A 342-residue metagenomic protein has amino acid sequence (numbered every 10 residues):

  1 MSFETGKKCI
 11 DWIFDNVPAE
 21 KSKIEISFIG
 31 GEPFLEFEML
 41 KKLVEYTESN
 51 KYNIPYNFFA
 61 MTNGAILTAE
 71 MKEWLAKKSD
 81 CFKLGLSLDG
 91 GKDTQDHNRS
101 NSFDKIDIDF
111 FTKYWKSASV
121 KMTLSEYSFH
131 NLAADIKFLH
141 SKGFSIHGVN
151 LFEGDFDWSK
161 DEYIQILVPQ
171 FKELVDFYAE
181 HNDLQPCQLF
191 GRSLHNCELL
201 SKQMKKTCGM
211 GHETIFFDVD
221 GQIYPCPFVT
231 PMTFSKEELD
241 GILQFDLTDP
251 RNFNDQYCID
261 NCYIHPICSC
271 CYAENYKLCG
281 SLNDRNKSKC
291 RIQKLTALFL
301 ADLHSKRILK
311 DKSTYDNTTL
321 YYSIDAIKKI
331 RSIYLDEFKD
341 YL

Functional and structural regions predicted by a protein language model:
F3-I29, E36-E153, W158-K160: Radical SAM/AdoMet-radical enzyme domain recognition
E4-T5, E38, A134, I166-P169 (+4 more regions): Generic recognition of stable, solvent-exposed alpha-helical segments in well-folded globular domains
K21, A60, M210, N283-R285: Short, solvent-exposed coil/turn segments
G30-G31, G64, G90, G211 (+2 more regions): Glycine-centered flexibility sites
D93-I223, F228-F234: Radical SAM enzyme [4Fe-4S]-AdoMet core and its adjacent flexible, acidic and glycine-rich loops/tails across
F228-L342: Flexible mid-to-C-terminal extensions adjoining Fe-S/redox cofactors in radical SAM and related proteins
